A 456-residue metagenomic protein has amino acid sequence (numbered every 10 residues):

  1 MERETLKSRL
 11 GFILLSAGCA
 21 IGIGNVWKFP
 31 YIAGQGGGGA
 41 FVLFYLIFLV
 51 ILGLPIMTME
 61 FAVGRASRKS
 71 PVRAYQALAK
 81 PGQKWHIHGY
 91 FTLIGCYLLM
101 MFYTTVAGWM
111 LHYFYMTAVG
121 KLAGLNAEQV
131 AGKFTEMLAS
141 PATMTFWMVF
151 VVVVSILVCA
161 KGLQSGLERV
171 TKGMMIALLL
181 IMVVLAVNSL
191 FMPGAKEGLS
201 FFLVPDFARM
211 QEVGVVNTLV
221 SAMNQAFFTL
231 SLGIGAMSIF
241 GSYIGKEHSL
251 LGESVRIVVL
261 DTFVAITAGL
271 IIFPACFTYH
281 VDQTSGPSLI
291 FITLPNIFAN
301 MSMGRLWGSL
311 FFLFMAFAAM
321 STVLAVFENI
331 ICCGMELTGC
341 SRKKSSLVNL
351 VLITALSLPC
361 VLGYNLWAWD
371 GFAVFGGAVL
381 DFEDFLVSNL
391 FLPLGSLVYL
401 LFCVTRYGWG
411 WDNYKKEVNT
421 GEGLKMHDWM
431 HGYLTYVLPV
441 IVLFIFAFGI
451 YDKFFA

Functional and structural regions predicted by a protein language model:
M1-W27, I56-F61, R65-L78, G82-I87 (+2 more regions): Membrane-interface "cap" regions at the ends of multi-pass membrane proteins
E2-L6, E168, K172-M320, L324 (+2 more regions): Membrane-embedded translocation segments of transport machinery
R3-E4, I32-G36, A66-F91, T104-Q164 (+5 more regions): Inter-helical loop and helix-membrane interface segments of multi-pass membrane transporters/permeases
T5, G11-I13, C19, T145-F146 (+5 more regions): Loop-to-transmembrane helix boundary motifs in multi-pass membrane proteins
T5-S16, F41-F44, K84-Y97, T145-V151 (+6 more regions): Select transmembrane alpha-helical segments in multipass membrane proteins
G11-F48, G235-G241, L251-V255, V259-L260: Transmembrane helix-boundary motif of multi-pass solute transporters/channels
I32-G36, K84-M100, T135-M137, F150-M174 (+3 more regions): Membrane-water interface regions at transmembrane-helix termini and the short interhelical loops of multi-pass membrane
H88-L93, T338-L350, F382-V442: C-terminal membrane-solvent junction of multi-pass transporters and transport-like membrane proteins
